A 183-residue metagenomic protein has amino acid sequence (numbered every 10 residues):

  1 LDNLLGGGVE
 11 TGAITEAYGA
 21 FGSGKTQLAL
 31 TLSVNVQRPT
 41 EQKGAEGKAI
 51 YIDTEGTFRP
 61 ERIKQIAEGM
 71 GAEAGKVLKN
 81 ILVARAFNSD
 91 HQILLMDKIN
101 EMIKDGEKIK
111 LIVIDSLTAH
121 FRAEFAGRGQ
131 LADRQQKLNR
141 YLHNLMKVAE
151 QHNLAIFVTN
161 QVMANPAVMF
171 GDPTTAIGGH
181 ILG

Functional and structural regions predicted by a protein language model:
L1, A17, I63, I81 (+3 more regions): Conserved RecA-like P-loop NTPase ATPase core
L1-K76: The Walker A/P-loop phosphate-binding site
D2, T11, T26-Q27, T57-P60 (+5 more regions): Amphipathic alpha-helical transducer elements in NTP-driven molecular machines
I14, Y51, V113, V158-T159: Generic enzyme active-site microenvironment
V36, T40, I103, A149: Hydrophobic pocket-lining residues that define ligand/cofactor binding sites across diverse proteins
G44-Q130: Conserved inter-motif catalytic segment of the P-loop NTP-binding fold
Q135-G183: Phosphate-binding/switch region of NTP-binding enzymes
